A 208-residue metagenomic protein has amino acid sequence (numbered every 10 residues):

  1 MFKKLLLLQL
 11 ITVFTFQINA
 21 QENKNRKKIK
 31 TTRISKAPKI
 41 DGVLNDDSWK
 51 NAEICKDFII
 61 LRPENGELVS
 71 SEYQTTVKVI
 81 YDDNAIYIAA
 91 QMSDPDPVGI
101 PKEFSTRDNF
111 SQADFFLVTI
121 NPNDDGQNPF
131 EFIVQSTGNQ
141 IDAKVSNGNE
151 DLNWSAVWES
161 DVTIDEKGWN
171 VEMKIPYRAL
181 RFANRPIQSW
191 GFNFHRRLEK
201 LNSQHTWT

Functional and structural regions predicted by a protein language model:
M1-N25: Bacterial Sec-dependent N-terminal signal peptides
Q21-T208: Structural preference for beta-rich elements and adjacent junctions enriched in aromatics
